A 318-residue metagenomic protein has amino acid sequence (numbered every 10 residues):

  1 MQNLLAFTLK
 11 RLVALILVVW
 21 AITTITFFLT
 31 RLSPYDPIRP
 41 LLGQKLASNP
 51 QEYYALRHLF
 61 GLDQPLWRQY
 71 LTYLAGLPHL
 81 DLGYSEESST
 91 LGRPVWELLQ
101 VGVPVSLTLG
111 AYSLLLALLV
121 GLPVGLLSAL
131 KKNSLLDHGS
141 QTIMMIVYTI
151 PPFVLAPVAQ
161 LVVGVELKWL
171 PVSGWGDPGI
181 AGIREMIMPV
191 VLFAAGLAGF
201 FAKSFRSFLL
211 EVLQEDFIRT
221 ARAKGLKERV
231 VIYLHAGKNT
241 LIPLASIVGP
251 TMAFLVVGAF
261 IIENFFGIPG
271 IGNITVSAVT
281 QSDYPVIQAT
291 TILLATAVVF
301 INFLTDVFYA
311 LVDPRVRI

Functional and structural regions predicted by a protein language model:
M1-L4, L62-L122: An internal, D/E-rich "acidic patch" concept
Q2-A6, L99, V103-L136, P152 (+1 more regions): Alpha-helical transmembrane segments of integral membrane proteins, especially multi-pass inner/plasma-membrane
L9-L15: N-terminal signal-anchor/signal peptide hydrophobic helix marking the start of the first transmembrane segment
A14, I22, K45-L46, L116-A117 (+4 more regions): Transmembrane alpha-helical core residues of multi-pass small-molecule transporters, especially secondary transporters
V18, K131-P152: Small-residue-rich alpha-helical segments with characteristic i,i+4
V19-L71, L167-E185: Hydrophobic alpha-helical transmembrane segments of membrane transport/permease proteins and related membrane-embedded
I22, T26-T30, A156, Q160-G164 (+4 more regions): Juxtamembrane/transmembrane-helix interface segments of polytopic membrane transporters
I25-L32, G61, Y73-A75, T142-P171 (+1 more regions): Membrane-water interface segments at the C-terminal ends of transmembrane alpha-helices in multi-pass inner-membrane
